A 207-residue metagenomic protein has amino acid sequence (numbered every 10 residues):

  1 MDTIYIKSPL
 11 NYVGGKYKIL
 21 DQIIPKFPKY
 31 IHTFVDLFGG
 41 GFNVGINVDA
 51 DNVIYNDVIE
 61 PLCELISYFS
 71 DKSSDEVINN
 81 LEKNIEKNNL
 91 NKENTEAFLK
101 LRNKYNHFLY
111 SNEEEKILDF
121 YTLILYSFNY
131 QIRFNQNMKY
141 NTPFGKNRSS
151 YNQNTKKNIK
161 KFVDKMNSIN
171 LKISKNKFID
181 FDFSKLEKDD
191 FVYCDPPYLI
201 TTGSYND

Functional and structural regions predicted by a protein language model:
M1-G39, N43-V44, V48: S-adenosyl-L-methionine
D2-K18, S74-Y193, P197-T202: SAM-dependent nucleic-acid methyltransferase catalytic core
I23, F34-V48, Y55-E60, Y121-F128 (+1 more regions): Conserved proline-anchored active-site loop of SAM-dependent methyltransferases that bridges a beta-strand
Y30-T33, D51-N52, S168-L171: Short active-site oxyanion
C63: Short alpha-helix immediately C-terminal to the canonical SAM-binding loop
I66-S67: Conserved SAM-binding loop
S70: Conserved N-terminal glycine-rich FAD pyrophosphate-binding loop of Rossmann-like flavoproteins
Y205-D207: Short, surface-exposed loop/helix-turn segments at secondary-structure junctions that function as lids/hinges flanking
